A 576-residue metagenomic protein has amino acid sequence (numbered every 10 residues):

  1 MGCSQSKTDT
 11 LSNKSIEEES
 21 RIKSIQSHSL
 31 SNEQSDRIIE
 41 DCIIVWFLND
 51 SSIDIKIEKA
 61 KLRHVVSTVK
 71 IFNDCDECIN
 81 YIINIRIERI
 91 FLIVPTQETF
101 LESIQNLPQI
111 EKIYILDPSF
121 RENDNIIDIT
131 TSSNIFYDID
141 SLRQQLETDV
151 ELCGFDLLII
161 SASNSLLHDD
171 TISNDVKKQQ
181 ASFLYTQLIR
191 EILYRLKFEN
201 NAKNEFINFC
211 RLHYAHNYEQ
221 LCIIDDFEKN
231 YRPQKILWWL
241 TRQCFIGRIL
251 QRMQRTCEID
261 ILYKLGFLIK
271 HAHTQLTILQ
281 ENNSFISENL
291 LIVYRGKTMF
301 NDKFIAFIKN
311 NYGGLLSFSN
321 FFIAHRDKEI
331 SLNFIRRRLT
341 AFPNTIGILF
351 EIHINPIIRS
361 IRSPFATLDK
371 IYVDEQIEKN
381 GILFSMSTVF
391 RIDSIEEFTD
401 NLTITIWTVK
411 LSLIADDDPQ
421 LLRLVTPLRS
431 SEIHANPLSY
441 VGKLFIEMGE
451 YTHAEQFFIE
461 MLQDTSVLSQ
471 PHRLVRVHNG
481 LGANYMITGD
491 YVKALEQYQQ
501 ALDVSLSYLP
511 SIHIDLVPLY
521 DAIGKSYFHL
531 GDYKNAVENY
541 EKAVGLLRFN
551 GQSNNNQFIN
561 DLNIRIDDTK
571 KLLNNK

Functional and structural regions predicted by a protein language model:
G2-F549, N556-K576: Mono-ADP-ribosyltransferase
